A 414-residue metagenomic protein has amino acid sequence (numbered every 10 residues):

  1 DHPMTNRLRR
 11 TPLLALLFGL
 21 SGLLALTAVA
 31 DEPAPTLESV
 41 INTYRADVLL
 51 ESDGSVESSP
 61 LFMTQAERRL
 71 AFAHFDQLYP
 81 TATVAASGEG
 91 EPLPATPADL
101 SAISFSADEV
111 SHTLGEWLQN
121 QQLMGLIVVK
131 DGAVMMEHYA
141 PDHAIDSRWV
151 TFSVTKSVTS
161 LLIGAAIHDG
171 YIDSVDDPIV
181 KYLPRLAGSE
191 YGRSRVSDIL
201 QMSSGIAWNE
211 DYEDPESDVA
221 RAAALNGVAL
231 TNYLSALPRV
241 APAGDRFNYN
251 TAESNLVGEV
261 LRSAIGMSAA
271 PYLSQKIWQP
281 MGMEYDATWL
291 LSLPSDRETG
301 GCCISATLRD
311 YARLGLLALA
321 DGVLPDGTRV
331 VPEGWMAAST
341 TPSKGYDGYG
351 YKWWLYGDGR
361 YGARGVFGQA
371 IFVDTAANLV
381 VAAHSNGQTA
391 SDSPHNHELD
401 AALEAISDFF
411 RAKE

Functional and structural regions predicted by a protein language model:
H2, L26-A144, I172, Q201 (+3 more regions): N-terminal leader/targeting segments and the immediately adjacent pre-domain N-terminus
T5-L16: Bacterial N-terminal signal peptides that target proteins for export
A15-A25: Bacterial N-terminal signal peptides
G132, W149-V175, I199, V257-L261 (+1 more regions): Active-site SXXK
Y139, I145-D146, D211-S295: Catalytic-site signature segments of enzymes, centered on catalytic residues
D169-A207, A236, S263-G301: Active-site helix/loop module of the DD-peptidase/beta-lactamase fold, centered on the serine-lysine SxxK catalytic
E253-V260, G300-L324, Q369-N386: Active-site-proximal alpha-helical segments within enzyme catalytic domains
Y285-T288, P332-A382: Active-site Gly/Thr loop motif
